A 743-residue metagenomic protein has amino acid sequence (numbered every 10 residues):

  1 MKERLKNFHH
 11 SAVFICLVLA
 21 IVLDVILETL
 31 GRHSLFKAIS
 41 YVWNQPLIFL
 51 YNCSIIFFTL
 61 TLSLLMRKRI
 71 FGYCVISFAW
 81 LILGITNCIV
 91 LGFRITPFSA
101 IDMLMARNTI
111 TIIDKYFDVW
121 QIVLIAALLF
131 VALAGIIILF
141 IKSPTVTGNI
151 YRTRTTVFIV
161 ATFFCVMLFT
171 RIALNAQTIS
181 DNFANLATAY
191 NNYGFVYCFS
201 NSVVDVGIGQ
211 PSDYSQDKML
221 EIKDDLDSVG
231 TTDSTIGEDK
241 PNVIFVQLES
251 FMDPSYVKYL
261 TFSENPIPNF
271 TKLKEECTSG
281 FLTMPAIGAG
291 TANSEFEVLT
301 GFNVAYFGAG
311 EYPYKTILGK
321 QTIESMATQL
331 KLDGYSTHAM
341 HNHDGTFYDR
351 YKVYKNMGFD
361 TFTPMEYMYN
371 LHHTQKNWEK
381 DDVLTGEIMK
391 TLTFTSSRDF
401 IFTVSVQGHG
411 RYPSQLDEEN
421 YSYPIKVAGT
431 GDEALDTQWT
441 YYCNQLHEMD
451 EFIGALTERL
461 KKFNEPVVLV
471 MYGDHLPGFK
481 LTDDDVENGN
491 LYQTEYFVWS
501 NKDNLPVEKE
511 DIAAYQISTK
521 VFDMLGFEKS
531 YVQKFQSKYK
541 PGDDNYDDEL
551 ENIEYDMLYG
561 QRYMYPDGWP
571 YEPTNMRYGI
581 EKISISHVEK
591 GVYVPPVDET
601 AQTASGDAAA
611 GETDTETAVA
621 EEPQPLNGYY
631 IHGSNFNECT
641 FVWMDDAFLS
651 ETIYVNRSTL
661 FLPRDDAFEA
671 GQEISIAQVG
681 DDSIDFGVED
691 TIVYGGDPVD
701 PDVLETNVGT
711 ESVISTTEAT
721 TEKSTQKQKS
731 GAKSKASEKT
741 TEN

Functional and structural regions predicted by a protein language model:
K2-Y190: Transmembrane and membrane-interface helices of multi-pass, inner-membrane envelope-modifying transferases
N44, I48, N52, K68 (+5 more regions): Short, charged/polar micro-motifs that form catalytic or ligand-binding hotspots
R94, D102-K115, I122-V123, S200-I208 (+4 more regions): Short alpha-helical interface patches
M103-A106, N192-V196, Q216-M219, I267 (+2 more regions): Alpha-helix initiation and N-capping motif
T109, V243-L248: Residue-level preference for non-acidic, small/hydrophobic
T170-F245: Membrane-interface segments at or immediately adjacent to transmembrane helices that form the boundary between
G230-G237, L248, D253-N743: Solvent-exposed soluble domains appended to multi-pass membrane proteins
